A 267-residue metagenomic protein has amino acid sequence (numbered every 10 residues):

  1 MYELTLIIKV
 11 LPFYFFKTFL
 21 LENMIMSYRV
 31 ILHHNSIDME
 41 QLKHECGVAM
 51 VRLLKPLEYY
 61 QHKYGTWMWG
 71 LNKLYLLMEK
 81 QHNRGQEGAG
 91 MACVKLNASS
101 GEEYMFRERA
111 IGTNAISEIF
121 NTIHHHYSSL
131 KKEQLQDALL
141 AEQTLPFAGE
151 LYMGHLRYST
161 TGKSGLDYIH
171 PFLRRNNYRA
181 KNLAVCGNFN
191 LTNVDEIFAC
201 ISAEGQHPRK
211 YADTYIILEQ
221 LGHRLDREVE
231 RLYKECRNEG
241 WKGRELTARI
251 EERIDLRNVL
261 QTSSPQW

Functional and structural regions predicted by a protein language model:
M1-E3, P265-Q266: Short intrinsically disordered, low-complexity coil segments enriched in acidic
E3-E22: Hydrophobic alpha-helical signal peptides and transmembrane signal-/tail-anchor segments that drive secretory-pathway
S27-W267: Conserved short alpha-helical segments that host acidic/polar catalytic motifs at enzyme active sites
